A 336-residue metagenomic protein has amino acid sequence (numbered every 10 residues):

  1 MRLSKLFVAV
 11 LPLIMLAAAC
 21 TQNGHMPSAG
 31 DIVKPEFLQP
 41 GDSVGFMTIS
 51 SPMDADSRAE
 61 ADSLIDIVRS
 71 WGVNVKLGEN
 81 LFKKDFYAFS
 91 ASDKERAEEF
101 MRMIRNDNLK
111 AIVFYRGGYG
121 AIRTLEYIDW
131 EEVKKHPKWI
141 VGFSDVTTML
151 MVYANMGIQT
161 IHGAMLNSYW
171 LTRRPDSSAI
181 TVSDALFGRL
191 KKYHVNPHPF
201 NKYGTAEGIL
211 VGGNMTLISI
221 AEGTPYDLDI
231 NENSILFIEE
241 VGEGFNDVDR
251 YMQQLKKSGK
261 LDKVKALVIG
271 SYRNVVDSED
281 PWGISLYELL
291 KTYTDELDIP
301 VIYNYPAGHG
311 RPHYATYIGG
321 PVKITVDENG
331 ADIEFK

Functional and structural regions predicted by a protein language model:
M1-V8: Bacterial N-terminal signal peptides that target proteins for export
A17-A19: C-terminal motif of bacterial Sec signal peptides marking the signal peptidase cleavage site
T21, H25-N106: ATP/NTP phosphate-donor binding region
V73, N108, K134-W139, I158 (+2 more regions): A short helix->loop->beta-strand "cap" motif at the edges of active sites that frequently abuts
I128-V152, Q159-M165: Short, acidic/small-residue loops that bind anionic groups at enzyme active sites
Q159-G223: Conserved anion/nucleotide-ligand pocket segment
D229-L286: Internal helical hairpin/lid segments
N274-K336: ATP/nucleoside-binding phosphotransfer catalytic cores, i.e., glycine-rich phosphate-binding loops
